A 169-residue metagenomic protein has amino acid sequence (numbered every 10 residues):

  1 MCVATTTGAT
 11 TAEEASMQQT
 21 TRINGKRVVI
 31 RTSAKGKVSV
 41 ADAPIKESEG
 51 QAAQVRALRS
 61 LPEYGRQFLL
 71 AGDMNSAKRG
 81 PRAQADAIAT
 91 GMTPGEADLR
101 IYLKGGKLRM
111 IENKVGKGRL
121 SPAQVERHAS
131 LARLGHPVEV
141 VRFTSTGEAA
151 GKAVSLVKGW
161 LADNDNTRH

Functional and structural regions predicted by a protein language model:
C2-H169: Catalytic phosphate/metal-binding cores of nucleic-acid and nucleotide-processing enzymes, i.e., regions that mediate
